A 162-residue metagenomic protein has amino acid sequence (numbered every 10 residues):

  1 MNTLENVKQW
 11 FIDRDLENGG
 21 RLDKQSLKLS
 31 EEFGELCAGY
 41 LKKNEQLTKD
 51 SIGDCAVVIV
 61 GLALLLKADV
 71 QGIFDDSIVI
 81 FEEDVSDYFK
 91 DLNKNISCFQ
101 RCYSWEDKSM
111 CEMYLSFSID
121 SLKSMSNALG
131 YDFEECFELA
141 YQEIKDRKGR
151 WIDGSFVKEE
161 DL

Functional and structural regions predicted by a protein language model:
M1-L162: Flexible "arm" and connector segments at domain edges
